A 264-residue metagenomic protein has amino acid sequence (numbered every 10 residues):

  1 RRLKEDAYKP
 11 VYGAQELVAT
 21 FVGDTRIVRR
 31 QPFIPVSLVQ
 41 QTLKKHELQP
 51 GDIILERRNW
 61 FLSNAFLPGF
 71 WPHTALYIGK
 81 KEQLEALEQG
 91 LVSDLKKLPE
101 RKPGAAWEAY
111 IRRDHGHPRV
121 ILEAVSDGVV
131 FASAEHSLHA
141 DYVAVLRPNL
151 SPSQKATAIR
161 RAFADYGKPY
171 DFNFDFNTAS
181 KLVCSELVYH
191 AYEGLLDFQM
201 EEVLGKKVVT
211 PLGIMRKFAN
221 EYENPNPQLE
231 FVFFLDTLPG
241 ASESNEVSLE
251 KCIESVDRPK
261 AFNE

Functional and structural regions predicted by a protein language model:
R1-E264: Cysteine-nucleophile amide-bond enzymes
